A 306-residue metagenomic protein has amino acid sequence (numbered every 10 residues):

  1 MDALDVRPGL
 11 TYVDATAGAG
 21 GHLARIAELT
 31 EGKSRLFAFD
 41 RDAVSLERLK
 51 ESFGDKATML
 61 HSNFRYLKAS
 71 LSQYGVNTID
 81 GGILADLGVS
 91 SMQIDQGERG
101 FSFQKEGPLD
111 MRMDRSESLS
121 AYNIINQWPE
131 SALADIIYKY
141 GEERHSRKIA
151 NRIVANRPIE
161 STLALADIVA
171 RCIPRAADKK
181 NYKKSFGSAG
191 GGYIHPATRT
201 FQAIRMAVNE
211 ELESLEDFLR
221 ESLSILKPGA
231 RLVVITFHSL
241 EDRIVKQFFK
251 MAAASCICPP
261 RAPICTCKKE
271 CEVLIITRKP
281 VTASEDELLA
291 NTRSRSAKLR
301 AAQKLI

Functional and structural regions predicted by a protein language model:
M1-I306: S-adenosyl-L-methionine-dependent methyltransferase catalytic core, i.e., the SAM/SAH-binding region
